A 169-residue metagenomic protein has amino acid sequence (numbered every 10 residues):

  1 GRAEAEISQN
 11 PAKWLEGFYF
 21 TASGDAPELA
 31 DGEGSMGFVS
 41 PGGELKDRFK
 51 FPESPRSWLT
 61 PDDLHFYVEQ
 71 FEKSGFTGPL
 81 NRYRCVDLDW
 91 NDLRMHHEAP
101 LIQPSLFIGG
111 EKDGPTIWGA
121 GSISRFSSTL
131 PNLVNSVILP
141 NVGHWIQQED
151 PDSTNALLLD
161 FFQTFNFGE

Functional and structural regions predicted by a protein language model:
G1-I117: Alpha/beta-hydrolase
A26, D92-R94, S127-L130, N166-E169: Alpha-helix termini
E28, E44, T129-N132, A156: Acidic/proline-rich low-complexity IDRs
P79, W118-S122, D150: Residues at alpha-helix caps and immediate loop-helix transition turns in enzyme cores, especially N- and C-cap
A99, L106-V142: Conserved loop-alpha-helix segment in the C-terminal half of the alpha/beta-hydrolase fold that carries the catalytic
P131-E169: Catalytic active-site module of serine/aspartate enzymes centered on a nucleophile-bearing elbow/loop
